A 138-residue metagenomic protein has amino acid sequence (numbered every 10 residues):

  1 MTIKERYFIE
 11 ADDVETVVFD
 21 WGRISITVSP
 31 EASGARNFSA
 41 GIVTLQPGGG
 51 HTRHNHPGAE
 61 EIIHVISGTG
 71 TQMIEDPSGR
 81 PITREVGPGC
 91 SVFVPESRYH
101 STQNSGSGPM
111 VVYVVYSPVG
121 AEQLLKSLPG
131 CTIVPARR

Functional and structural regions predicted by a protein language model:
M1-F38, T52, S127-R138: A short, N-terminal "cap"/entry segment at the start of jelly-roll beta-barrel domains of the cupin/DSBH fold
S29-P30, T52-P57, I74, T83-E85 (+1 more regions): Short histidine-centered beta-strand/loop micro-motifs that create catalytic or ligand/metal-coordination sites
S33-R36, Q46-G50, S67-T71, P118-E122: Short, charged/polar surface micro-motifs in flexible loops or helix N-caps
G41-P57: Conserved short histidine dyad/triad with adjacent acidic residue
I42, I62, G108-Q123: A short hydrophobic beta-strand segment most commonly corresponding to one strand of the jelly-roll/cupin
I42, N55, I74-D76, E96 (+2 more regions): Residue-level recognition of conserved beta-strand positions in structured domain cores
L45, V86-S105, S117: Conserved metal-binding segment of the jelly-roll/cupin
E60-P88, R98: A short beta-strand-loop-beta hairpin characteristic of the jelly-roll/cupin
